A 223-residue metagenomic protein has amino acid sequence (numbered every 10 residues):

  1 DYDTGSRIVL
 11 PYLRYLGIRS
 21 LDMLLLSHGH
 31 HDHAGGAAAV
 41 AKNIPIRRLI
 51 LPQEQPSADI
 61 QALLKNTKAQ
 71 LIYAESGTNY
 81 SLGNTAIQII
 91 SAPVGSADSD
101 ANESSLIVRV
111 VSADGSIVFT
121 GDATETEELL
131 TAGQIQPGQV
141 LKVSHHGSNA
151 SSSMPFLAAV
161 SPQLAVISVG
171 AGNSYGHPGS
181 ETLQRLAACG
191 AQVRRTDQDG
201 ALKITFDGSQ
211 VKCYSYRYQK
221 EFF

Functional and structural regions predicted by a protein language model:
D1-F223: Non-globular, low-confidence helical/coil segments that flank catalytic cores
